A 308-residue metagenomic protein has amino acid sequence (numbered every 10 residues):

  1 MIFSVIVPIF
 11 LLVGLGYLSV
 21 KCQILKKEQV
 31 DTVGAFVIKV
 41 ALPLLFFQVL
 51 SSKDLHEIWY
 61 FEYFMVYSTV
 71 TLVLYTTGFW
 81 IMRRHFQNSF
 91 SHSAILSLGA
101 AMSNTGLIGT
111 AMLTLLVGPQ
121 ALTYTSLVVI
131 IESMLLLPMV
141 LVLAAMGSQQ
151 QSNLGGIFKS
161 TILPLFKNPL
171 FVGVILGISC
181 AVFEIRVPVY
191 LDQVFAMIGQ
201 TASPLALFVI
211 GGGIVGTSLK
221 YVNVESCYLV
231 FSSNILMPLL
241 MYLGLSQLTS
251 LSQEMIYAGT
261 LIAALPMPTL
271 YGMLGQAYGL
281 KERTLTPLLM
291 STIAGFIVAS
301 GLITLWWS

Functional and structural regions predicted by a protein language model:
M1-S308: Alpha-helical transmembrane segments of multi-pass small-molecule/ion transporters
